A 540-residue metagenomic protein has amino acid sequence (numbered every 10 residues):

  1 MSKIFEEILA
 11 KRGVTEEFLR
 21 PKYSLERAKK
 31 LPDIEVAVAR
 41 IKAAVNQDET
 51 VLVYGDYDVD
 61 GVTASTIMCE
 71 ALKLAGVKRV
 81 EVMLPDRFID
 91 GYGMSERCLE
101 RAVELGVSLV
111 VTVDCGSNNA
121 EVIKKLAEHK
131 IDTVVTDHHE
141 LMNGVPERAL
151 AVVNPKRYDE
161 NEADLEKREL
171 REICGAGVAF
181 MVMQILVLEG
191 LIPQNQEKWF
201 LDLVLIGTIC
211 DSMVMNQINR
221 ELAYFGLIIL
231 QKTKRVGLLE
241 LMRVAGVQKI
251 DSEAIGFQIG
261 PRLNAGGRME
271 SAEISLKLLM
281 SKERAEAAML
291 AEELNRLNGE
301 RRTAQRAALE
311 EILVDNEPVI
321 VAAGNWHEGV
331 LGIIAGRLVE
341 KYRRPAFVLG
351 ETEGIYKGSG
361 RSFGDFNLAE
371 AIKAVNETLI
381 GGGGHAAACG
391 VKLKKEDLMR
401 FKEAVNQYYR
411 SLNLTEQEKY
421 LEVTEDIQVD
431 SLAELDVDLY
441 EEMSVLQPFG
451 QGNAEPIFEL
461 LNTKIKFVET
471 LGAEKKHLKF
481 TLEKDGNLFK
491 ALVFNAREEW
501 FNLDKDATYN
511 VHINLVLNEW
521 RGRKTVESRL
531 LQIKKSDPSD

Functional and structural regions predicted by a protein language model:
S2-L109, E128-K130, R148, V187-E403 (+4 more regions): Hydrophobic helix-and-loop "lid/oligomerization" segment in the mid-to-C-terminal part of catalytic domains
A102-L105, T112, G116-M213: Conserved phosphate-handling catalytic cores of large alpha/beta enzymes
A151, N487-A491, V526: Short beta-strand segments
R262, D426, T481, L492 (+2 more regions): Residue-level recognition of well-ordered beta-strand positions that form the cores of beta-sheet-rich folds across
Y356, C389, K476-F480, K524-R529: Short beta-strand micro-motifs in enzyme catalytic cores
D397-K402, E499-W500, K505-D540: OB-fold single-stranded nucleic acid-binding module
E425-F489: Accessory interdomain/linker segments of ATP-dependent helicases and helicase-like nucleic-acid enzymes that mediate
G486-L503: Beta-strand/loop nucleic-acid-binding surfaces
